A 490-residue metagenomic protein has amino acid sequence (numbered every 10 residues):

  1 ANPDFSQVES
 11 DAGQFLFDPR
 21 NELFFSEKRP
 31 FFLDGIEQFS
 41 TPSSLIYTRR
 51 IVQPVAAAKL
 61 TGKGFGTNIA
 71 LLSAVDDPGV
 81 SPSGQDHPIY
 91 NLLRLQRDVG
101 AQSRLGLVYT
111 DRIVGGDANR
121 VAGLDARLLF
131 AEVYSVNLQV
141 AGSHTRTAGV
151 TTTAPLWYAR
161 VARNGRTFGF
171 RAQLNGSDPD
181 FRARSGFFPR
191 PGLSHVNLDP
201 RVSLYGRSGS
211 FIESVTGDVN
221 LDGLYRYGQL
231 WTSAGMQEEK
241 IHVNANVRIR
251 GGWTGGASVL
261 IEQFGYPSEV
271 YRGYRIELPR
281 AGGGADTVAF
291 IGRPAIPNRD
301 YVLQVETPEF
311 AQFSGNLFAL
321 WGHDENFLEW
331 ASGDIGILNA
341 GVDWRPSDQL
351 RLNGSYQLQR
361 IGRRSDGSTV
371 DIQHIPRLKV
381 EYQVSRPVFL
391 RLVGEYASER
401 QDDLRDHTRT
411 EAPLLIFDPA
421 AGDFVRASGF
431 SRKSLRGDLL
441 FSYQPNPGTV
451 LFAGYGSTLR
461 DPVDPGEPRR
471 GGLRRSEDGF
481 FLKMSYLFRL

Functional and structural regions predicted by a protein language model:
A1-T216, D222, V259-P267, A281-T287 (+1 more regions): Outer-membrane beta-barrel channel domains
A141-R146, V150-L490: Exposed, low-structure sequence patches enriched in small/polar residues
